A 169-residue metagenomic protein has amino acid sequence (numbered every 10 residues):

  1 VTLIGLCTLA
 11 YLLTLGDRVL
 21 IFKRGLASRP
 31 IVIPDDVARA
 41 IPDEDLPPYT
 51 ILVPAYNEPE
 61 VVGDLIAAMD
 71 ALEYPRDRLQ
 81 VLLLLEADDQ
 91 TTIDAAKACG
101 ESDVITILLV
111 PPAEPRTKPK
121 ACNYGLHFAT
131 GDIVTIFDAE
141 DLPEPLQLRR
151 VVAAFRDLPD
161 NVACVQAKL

Functional and structural regions predicted by a protein language model:
V1-D43: N-terminal membrane-anchoring/stem segments of glycan-assembly enzymes
P30-L169: Internal catalytic domains of large membrane-associated glycosyltransferases
